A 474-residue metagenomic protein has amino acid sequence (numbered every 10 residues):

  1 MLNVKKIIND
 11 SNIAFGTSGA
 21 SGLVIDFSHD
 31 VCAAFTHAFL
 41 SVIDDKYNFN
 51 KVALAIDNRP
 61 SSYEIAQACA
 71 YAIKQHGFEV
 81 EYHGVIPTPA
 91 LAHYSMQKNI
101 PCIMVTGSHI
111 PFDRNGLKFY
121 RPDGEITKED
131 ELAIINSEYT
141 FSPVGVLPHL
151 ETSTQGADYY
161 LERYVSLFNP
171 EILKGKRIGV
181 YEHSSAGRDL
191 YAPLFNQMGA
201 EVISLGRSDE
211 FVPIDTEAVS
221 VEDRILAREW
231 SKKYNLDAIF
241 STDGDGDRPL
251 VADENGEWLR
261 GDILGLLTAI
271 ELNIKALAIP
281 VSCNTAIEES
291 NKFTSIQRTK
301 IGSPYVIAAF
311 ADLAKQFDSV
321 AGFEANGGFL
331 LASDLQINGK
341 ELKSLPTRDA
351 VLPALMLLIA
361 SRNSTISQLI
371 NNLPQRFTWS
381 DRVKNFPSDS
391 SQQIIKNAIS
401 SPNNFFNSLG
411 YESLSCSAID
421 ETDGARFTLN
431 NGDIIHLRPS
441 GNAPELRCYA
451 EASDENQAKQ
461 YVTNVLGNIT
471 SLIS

Functional and structural regions predicted by a protein language model:
M1-C69, Q75-H76, V146-K174: An N-terminal, well-structured beta->alpha segment
V4-N12, N115-S231: Gly/Ser/Thr-enriched, mixed-charge loops and adjacent short helices that form phosphate/oxyanion-binding elements
S18, L54, L91, I103 (+11 more regions): Buried hydrophobic positions in well-ordered alpha/beta secondary-structure cores of metabolic enzymes
S41, F49-R114, A192-E254: N-terminal small/polar loop signature for handling phosphorylated ligands or for N-terminal nucleophile
N48-D57, E81, R177-V180, A276-P280 (+1 more regions): Short glycine-rich phosphate-binding loop at a beta-alpha junction
C102-F112, S231-D253, W258-L259, Y305-L345: Glycine-rich phosphate-binding loop
G124, K232-R298, A308: Replace "Mg2+/Mn2+-dependent" with "divalent metal-dependent
I274-Y449, E455-S474: Phosphate-binding and adjacent anionic-ligand microenvironments
